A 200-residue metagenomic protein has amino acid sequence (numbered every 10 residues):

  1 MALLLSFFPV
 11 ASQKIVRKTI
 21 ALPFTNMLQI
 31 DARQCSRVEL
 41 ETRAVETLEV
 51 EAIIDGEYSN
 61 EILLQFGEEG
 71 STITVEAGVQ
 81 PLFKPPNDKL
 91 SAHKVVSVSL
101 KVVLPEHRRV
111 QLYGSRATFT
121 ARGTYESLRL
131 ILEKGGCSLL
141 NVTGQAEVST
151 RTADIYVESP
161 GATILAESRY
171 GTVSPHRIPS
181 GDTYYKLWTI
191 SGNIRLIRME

Functional and structural regions predicted by a protein language model:
M1-S6: Bacterial N-terminal signal peptides
A11-D31, C35-Q111, R129, L140-N141 (+4 more regions): Acidic (Asp/Glu) and glycine-rich low-complexity loops/linkers that are typically intrinsically disordered
L112-T118, G123-S127, I131-A146, T150: Extended, positively charged loop/linker patches that create polyanion-binding surfaces
A117, G135, A153, G171 (+1 more regions): Hydrophobic lipid-interacting interfaces of membrane-associated proteins
